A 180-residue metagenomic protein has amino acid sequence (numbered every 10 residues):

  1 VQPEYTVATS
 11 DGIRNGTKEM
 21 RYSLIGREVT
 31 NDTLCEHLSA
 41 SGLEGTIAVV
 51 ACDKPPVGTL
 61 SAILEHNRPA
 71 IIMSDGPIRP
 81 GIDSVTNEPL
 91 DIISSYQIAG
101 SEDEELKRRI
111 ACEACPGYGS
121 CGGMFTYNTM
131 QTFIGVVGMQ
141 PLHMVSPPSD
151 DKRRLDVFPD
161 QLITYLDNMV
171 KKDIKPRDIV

Functional and structural regions predicted by a protein language model:
V1-I25: Anionic-ligand anchoring segments at beta-strand to alpha-helix junctions in alpha/beta enzyme folds, i.e., glycine
S23-I179: Active-site cavity-forming subdomains of large catalytic enzyme subunits
